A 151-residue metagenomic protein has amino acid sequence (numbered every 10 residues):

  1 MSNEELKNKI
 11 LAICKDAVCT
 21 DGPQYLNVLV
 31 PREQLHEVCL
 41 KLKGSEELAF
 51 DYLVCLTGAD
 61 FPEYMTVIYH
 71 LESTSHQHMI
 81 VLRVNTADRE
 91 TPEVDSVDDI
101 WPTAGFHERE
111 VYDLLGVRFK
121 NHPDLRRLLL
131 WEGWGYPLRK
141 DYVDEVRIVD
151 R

Functional and structural regions predicted by a protein language model:
M1-R151: Terminal low-complexity/charged segments
